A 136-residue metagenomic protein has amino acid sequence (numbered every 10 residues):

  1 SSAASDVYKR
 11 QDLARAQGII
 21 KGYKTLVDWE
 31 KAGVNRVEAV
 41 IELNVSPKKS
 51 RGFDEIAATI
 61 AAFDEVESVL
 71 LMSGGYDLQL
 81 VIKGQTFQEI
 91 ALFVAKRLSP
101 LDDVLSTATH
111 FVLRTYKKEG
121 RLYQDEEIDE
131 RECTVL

Functional and structural regions predicted by a protein language model:
S1-S2: N-terminal low-complexity segments that are often proline-rich with Ser/Thr-Pro
S5-L136: A compositional/biophysical signature of low hydrophobicity enriched in polar/charged and small residues
